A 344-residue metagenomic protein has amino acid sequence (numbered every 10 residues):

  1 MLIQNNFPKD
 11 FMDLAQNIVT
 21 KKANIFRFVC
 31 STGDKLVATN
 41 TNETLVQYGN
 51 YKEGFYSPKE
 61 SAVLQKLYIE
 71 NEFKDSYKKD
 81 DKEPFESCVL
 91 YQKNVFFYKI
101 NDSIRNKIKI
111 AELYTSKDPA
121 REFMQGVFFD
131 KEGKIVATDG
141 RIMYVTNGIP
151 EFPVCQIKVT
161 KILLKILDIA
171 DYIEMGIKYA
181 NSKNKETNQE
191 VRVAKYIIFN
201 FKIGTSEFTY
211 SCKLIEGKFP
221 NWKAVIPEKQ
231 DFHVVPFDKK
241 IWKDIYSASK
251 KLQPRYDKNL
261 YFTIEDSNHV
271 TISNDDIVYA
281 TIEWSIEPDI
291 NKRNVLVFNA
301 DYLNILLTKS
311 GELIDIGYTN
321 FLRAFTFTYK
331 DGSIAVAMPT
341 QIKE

Functional and structural regions predicted by a protein language model:
M1-E344: Structural preference for solvent-exposed beta-strand-turn elements and adjacent flexible terminal/loop segments within
